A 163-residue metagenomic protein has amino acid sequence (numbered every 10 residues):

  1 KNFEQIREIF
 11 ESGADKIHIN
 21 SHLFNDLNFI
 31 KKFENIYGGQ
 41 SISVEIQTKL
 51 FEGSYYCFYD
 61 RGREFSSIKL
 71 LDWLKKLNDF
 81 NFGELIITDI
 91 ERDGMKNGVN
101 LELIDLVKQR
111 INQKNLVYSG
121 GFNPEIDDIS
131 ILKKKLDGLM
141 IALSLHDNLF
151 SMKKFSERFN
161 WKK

Functional and structural regions predicted by a protein language model:
K1-G13, E102-I141: Catalytic cores of alpha/beta
N2, E52, R92-N97, P124-E125 (+1 more regions): Short, small-residue-enriched loops and turns at beta-alpha junctions that line or gate enzyme active sites
E4-D93: Conserved anion-binding
Q5, F29, W73, V99-L103 (+2 more regions): General structural feature for long, well-ordered alpha-helical segments within catalytic domains of soluble enzymes
F24, G121-N123, H146: Short, surface-exposed acidic/glycine-rich loop or hinge patches that mediate macromolecular interfaces
F29-T48, N97-P124: Alpha-helix-loop-beta-strand connector modules within alpha/beta enzyme cores
F29-Y37, I129-K163: C-terminal helical cap(s) of enzyme catalytic domains, especially alpha/beta-barrels
E64-L71, N97-L106, S156-E157: Charged helix-capping and loop-helix junction motifs
